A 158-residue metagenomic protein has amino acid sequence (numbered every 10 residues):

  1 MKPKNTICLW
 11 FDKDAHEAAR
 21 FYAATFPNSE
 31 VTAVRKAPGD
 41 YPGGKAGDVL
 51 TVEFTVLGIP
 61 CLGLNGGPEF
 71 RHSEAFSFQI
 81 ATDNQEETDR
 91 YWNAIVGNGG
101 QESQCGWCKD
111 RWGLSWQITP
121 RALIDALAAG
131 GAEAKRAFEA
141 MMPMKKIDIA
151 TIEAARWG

Functional and structural regions predicted by a protein language model:
M1, G44-D48, T55-V56, F70-H72 (+2 more regions): Extracellular/periplasmic catalytic domains that process cell-envelope and extracellular macromolecules
K4, D48, Q101-S103: Short, small/polar residue-rich loop motifs at catalytic or cofactor-binding pockets
T6-C8, T51, S77-Q79: Short aromatic/hydrophobic contact patches that present stacked aromatics for nucleic-acid/ligand binding
L9-G58: Core segments of cupin and vicinal oxygen chelate
F11, T25, V56-P60, R71-H72 (+3 more regions): Vicinal oxygen chelate
A15-A18, E87, Y91, A137: Stable alpha-helical elements in mature extracytoplasmic
Y41-G43, E74, W157-G158: A charge-rich, low-complexity, intrinsically flexible signal that marks solvent-exposed coils, linkers, repeats
A132-G158: C-terminal cap/linker of serine protease catalytic domains
